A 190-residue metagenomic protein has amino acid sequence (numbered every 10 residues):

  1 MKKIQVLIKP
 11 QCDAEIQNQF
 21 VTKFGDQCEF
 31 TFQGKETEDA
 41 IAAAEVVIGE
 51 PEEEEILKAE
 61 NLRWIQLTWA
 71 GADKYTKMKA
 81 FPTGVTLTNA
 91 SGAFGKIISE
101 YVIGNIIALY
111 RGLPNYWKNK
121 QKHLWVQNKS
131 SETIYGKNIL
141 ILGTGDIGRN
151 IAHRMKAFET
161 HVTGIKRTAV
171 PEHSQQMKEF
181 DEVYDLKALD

Functional and structural regions predicted by a protein language model:
M1-T86: An N-terminal-biased, well-structured beta-alpha scaffold segment characteristic of Rossmann-like dinucleotide-binding
D13-E15, K74, K96, G148 (+1 more regions): Flexible, glycine-rich phosphate/dinucleotide-binding loops and adjacent beta-alpha linkers at cofactor/substrate
Q27-Q33, E45-E50, N119-Q127, M177-D185: Short gly/ser/thr-rich secondary-structure transition/capping motifs
V47, I65, V102, I139-G143 (+1 more regions): Generic structural signal for small/hydrophobic residues in well-ordered secondary structure, especially within
T83-N138, G164, E172: Phosphate-binding beta-alpha-beta segment of Rossmann-like dinucleotide-binding domains, i.e., the NAD(P)
S130-D190: Rossmann-like dinucleotide/phosphate-binding beta-alpha-beta segment
